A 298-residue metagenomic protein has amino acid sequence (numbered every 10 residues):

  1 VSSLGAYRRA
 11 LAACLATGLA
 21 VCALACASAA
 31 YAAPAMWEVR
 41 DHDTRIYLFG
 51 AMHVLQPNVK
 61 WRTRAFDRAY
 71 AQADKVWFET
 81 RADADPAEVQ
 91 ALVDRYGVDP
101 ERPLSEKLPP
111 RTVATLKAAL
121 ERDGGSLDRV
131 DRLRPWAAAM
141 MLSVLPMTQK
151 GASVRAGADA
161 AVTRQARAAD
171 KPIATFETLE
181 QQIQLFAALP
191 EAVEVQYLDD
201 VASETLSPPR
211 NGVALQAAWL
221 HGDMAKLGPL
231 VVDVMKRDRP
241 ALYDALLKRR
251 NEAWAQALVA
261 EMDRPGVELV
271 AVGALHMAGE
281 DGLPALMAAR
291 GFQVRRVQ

Functional and structural regions predicted by a protein language model:
S2-G18: Bacterial N-terminal signal peptides that target proteins for export
A33-L246: Structured, acidic catalytic/metal-binding patches in enzyme active sites
A241-Q298: A cross-kingdom marker for long, charged
